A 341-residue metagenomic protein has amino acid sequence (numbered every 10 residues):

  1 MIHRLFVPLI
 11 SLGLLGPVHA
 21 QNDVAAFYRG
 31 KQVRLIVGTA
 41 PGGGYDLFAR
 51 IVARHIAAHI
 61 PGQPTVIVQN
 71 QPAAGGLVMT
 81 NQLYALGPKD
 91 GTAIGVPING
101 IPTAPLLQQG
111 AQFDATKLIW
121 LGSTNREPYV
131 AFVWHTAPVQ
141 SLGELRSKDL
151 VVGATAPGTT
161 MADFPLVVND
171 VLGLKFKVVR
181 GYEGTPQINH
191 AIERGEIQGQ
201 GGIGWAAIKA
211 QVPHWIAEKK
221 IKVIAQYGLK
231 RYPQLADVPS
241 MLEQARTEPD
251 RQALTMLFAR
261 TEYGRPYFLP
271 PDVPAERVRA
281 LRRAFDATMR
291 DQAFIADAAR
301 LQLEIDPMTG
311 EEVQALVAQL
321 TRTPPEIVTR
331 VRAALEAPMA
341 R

Functional and structural regions predicted by a protein language model:
R4-G16: Bacterial N-terminal signal peptides
Q21-D23, Q69, L174: Boundary of Sec targeting at the N-terminus
R29-V33, A217-E218, Q244, E262 (+1 more regions): An extracytoplasmic/periplasmic, membrane-proximal ligand-sensing/linker region
K31-A40, V66-V68, A93-I94, D149-A154: Short, well-ordered beta-strand elements
R34-A49, P72-G75, G153-T160: Extracytoplasmic "Venus flytrap"
A58-Q63, Q82-A93, I101-Q187, A191-R194 (+3 more regions): Hinge/capping helix and adjacent helix->loop/strand transition within the periplasmic-binding protein
N99-Q109, A162-V171, G199-Q244: A ligand-binding cleft/hinge motif common to bilobed small-molecule-binding domains
D114-T124, K175-G181, V212-R260, T309 (+1 more regions): Short beta-strand->loop
